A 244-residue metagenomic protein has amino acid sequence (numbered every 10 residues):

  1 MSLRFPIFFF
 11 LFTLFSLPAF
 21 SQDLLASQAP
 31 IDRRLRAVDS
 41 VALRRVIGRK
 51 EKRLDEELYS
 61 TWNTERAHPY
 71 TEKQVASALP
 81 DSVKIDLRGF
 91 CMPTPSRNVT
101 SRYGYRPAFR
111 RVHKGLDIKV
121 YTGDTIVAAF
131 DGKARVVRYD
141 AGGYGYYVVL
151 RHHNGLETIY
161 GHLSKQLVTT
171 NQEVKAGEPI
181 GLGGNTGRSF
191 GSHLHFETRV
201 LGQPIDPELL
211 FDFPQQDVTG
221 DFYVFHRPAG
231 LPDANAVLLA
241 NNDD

Functional and structural regions predicted by a protein language model:
M1-I31: Bacterial Sec-dependent N-terminal signal peptides
A19-Y103, D217-D244: Polar/charged, compositionally biased leader and regulatory segments
K84-M92, P107-Y139: Short, glycine/small-residue-enriched coil/turn segments at secondary-structure junctions
S96-S101, D124-A134, V174-G177: Generic structural motif
T100, K119, K133-R135, S164 (+1 more regions): Conserved positions in beta-strands of structured domains
G104-R106, Y121-G123, D131, Y139 (+5 more regions): Solvent-exposed coil/turn segments that connect beta secondary-structure elements in extracytoplasmic/periplasmic
R111-H113, A128-L167, H193: Zn2+-dependent peptidoglycan hydrolase active-site motif and core
Y146-H152, Q172-D233: Conserved, short, structured surface segments that act as functional micro-motifs
